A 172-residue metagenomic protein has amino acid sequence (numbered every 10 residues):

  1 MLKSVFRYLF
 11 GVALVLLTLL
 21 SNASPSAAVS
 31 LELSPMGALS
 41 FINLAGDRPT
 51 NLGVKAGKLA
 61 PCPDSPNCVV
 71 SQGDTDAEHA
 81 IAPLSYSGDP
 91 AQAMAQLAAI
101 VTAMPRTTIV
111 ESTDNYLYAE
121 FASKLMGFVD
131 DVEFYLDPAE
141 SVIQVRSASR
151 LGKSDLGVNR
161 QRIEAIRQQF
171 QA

Functional and structural regions predicted by a protein language model:
M1-V12: Bacterial N-terminal signal peptides that target proteins for export
K3, L20-A23: Intrinsically disordered, low-complexity segments enriched in Ser/Pro/Gly/Ala and basic residues
G11-L19: Bacterial N-terminal signal peptides
N22-A172: Ser/Thr-rich, low-complexity intrinsically disordered terminal regions
